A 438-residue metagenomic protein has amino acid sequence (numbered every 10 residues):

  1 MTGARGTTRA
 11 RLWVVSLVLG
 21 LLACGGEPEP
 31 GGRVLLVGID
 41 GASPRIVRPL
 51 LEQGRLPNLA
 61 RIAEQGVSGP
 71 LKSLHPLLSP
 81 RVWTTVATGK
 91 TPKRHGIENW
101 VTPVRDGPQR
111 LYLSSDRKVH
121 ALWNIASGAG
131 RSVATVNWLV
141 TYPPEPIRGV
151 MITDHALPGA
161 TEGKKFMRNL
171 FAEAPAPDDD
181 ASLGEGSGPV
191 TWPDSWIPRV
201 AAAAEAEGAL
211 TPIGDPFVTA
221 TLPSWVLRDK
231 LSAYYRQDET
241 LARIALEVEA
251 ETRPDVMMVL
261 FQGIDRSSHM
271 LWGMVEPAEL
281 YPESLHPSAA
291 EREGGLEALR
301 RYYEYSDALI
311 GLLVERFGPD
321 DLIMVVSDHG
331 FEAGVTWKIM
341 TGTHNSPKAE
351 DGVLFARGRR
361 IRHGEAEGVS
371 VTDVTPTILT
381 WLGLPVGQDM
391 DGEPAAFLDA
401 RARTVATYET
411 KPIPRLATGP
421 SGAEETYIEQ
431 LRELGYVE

Functional and structural regions predicted by a protein language model:
L21-A23, Y436: C-terminal motif of bacterial Sec signal peptides marking the signal peptidase cleavage site
G25-E27: Bacterial signal peptide processing site
P44, A60-E64, L122-A129, G311 (+2 more regions): Non-catalytic, well-ordered alpha-helical segments in soluble enzyme domains
V47-R94, S132-V136: Short, structured active-site-proximal loop/turn typified by the sulfatase FGly-forming signature C/S-X-P-X-R
T91-A289: His/Asp/Glu-rich, glycine-adjacent segments that coordinate divalent cations and/or stabilize oxyanion chemistry on
P108-L113, L231-S232, L296-R300, R360-V369 (+2 more regions): Active-site rim elements
P146, F331-W337, A366-D373, W381-I413: Polar, surface-exposed loop/tail segments that function as active-site lids or cofactor/substrate-recognition elements
D320-R359: Histidine-centered active-site microenvironments of extracellular/periplasmic hydrolases and transferases
